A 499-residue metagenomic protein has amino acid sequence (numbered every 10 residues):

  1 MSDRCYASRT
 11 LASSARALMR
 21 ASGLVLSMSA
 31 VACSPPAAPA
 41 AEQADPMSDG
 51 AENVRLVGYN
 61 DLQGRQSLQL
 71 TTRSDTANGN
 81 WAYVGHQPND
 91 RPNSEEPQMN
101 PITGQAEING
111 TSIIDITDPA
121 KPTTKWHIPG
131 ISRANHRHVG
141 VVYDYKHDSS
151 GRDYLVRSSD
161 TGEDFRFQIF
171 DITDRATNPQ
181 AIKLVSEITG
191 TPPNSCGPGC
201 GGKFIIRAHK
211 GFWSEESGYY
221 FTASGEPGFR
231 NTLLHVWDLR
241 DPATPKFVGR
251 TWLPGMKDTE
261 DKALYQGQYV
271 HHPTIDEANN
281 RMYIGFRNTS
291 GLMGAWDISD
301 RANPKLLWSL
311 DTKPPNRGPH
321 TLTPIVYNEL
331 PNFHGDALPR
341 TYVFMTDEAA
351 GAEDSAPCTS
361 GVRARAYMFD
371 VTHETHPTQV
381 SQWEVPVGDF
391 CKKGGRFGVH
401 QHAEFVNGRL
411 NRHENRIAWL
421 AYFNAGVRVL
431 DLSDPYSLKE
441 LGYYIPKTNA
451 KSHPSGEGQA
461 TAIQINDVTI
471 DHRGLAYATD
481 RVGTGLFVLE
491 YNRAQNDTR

Functional and structural regions predicted by a protein language model:
M1-A17: N-terminal secretory signal peptides that target proteins for export/translocation
C5-Y6, G23, G104, G190: Short, flexible coil/linker elements and helix-boundary hinge sites characteristic of intrinsically disordered
R16-L24: Sec-dependent signal peptide recognition, specifically the positively charged N-region followed immediately by
A38-R499: Feature marking well-ordered beta-strand scaffolds used for ligand recognition
